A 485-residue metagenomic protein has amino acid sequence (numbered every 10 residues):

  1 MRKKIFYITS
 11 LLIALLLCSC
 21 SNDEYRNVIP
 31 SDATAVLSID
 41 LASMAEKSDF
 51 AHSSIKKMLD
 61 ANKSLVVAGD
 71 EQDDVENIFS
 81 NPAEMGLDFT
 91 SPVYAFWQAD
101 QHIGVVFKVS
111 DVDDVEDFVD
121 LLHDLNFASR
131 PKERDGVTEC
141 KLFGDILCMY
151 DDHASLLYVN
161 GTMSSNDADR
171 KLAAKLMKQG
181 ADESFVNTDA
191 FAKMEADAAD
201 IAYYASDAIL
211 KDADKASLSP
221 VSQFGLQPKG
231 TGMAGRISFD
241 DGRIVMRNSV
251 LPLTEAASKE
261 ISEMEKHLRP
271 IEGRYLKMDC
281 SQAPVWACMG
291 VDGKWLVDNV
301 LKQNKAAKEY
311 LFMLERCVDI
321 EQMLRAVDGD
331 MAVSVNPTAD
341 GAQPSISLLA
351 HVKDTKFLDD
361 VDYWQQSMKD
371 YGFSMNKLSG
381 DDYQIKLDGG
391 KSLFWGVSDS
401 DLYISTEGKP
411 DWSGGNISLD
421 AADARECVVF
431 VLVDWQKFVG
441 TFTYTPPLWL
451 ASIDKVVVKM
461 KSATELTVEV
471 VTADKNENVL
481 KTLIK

Functional and structural regions predicted by a protein language model:
M1-C18: Sec-dependent bacterial lipoprotein signal peptides
Y7-T9, Y25, Y275, L419-A421: Generic detector of short alpha-helix boundary/capping microenvironments and adjacent low-complexity segments
C20-E139, D182-G230, A234, D240-A342 (+2 more regions): Structural boundary/hinge residues at secondary-structure and domain interfaces
L37, H102-F107, S155-Y158, A287 (+2 more regions): Short, structured motif recognition centered on aromatic/hydrophobic residues
A61-T90, L122-D241, M313-C317, L378-N476 (+1 more regions): An internal, short helix-loop-strand segment that often contains or flanks glycine-aspartate motifs
K108-D113, T162-S164, V352-K356, G408-K409: Helix N-cap motif at beta-to-alpha junctions
A306, F312-A421: Extended, amphipathic alpha-helical scaffolds
